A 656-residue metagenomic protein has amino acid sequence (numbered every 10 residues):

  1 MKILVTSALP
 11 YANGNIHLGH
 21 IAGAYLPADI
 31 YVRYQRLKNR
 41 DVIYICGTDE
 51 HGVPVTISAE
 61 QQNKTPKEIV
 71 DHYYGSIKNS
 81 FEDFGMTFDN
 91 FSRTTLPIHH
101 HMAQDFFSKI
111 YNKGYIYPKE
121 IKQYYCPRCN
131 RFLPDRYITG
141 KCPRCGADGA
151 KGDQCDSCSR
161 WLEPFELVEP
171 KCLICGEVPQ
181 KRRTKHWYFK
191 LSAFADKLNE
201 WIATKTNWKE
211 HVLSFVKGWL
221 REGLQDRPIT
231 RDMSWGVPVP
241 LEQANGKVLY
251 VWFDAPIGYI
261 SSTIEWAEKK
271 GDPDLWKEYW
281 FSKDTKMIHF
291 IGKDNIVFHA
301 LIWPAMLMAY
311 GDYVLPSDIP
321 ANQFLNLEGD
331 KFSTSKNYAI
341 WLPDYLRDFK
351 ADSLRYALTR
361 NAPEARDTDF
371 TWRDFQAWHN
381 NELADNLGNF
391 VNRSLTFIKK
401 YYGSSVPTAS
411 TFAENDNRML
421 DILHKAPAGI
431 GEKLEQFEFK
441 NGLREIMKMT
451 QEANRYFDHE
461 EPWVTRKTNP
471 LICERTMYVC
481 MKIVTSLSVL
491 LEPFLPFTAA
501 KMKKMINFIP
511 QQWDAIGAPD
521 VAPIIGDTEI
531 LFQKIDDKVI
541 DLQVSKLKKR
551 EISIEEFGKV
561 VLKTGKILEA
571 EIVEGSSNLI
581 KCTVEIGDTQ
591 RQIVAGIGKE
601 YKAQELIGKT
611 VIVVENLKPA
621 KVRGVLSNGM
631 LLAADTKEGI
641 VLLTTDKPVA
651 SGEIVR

Functional and structural regions predicted by a protein language model:
M1-C46, I98-M102, V168-K400, R444-I446: Structured secondary-structure scaffolds
M1-W201: N-terminal, positively charged nucleic-acid-binding surface of large information/translation enzymes
P10-Y11, D148-A150, E177, S234 (+12 more regions): Short, glycine-/Ser/Thr-/acidic-enriched flexible segments
S317-A321, K503-M505, K581: Beta-strand segments within the central parallel beta-sheet cores of soluble alpha/beta enzyme folds
R366, D374-F412, I422-I524, V614: Helix-rich, typically C-terminal accessory recognition domains appended to large enzymatic cores
K433-Q436, K448, Y456, I483 (+3 more regions): Beta-rich accessory regions
A499-G558: Intrinsic disorder at enzyme termini
S545-R656: Phosphate-backbone binding interfaces of nucleic-acid-interacting proteins
